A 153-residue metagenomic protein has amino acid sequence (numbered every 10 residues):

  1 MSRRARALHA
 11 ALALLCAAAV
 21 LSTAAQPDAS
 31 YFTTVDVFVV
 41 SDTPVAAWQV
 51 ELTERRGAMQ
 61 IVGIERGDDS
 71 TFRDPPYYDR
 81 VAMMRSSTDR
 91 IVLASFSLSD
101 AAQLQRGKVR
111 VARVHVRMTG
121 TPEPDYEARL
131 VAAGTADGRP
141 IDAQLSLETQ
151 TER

Functional and structural regions predicted by a protein language model:
S2-L12: Bacterial N-terminal signal peptides that target proteins for export
A10-V20: Bacterial N-terminal signal peptides
L21-R153: Acidic, low-complexity intrinsically disordered segments
